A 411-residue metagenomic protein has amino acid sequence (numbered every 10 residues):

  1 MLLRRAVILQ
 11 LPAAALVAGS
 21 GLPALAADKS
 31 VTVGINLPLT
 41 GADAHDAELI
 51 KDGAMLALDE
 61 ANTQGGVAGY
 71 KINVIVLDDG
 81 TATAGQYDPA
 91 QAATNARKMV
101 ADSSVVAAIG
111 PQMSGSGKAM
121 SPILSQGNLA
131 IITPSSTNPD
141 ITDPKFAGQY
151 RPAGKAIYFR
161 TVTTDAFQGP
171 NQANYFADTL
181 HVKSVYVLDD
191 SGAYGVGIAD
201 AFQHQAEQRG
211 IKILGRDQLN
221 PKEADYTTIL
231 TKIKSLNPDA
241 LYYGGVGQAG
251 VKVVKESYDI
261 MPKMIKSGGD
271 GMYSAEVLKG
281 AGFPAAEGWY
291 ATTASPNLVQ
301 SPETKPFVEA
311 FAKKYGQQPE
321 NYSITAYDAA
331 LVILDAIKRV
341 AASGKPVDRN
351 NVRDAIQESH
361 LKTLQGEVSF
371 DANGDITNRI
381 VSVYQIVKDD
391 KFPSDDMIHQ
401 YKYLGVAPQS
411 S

Functional and structural regions predicted by a protein language model:
M1-A13: N-terminal secretory signal peptides and thylakoid transit peptides that target proteins across membranes
D28-V31, G53-V76, E207-I211: Signal peptide-proximal N-terminal region of secreted/periplasmic/extracellular or secretory-lumen proteins
V31, Q357-S411: Solvent-exposed, acidic/polar segments of extracytosolic/periplasmic ligand-binding ectodomains
V31-G53, L77-P89, Q112-M113, L188-G197 (+2 more regions): Extracytoplasmic "Venus flytrap"
H45-I50, G66-A147, L219-Y226, I260: Beta-alpha junction/loop-to-helix N-cap segments that form part of ligand/metal-binding clefts
V105-G215, I265-P284: Extracytoplasmic ligand/sensor domains, especially the bilobed periplasmic-binding protein
L124-G127, I198-N297: Extracellular/periplasmic bilobed ligand-binding domains
V254-Y327, R339-A341, D390-P393, M397-S410: Extracellular/periplasmic periplasmic-binding protein-like sensory domains
